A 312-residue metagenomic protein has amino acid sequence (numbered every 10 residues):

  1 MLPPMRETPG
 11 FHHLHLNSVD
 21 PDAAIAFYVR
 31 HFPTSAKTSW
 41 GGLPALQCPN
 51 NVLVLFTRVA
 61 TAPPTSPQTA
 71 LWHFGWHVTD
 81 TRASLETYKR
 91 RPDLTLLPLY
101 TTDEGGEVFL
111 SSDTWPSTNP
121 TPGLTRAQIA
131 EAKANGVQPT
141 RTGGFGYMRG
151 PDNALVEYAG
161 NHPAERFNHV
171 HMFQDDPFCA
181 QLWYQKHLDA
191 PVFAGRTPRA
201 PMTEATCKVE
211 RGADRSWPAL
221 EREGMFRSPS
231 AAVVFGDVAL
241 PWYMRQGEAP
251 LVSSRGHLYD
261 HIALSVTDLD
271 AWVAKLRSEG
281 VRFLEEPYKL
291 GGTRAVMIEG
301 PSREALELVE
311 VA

Functional and structural regions predicted by a protein language model:
M1-P4, E86-M172, A194-V234, P241-R245 (+3 more regions): Vicinal oxygen chelate
M5-W40: Mature N-terminal segment immediately following signal peptide/propeptide cleavage in secreted/periplasmic
P9-H13, T69-H73, E165-H169, H257-H261: Short, solvent-exposed beta-strand edge segments and adjacent coil->beta transition regions
V19-P21, V78-A83, D176-P177, V266-D270: Helix N-cap motif at beta-to-alpha junctions
A26-F27, T81-Y88, L269-K275: Short amphipathic alpha-helices within nucleic acid-binding modules
R30-K37, P92-T95, K186-V192, V281-R282: Conserved acetyl-CoA-binding loop of GNAT-fold acetyltransferases
A60-T79, A83-E86: Post-signal peptide N-terminal segment of secreted/secretory-pathway proteins
D176-A200: Solenoidal tandem-repeat scaffolds enriched in leucines and small polar residues
